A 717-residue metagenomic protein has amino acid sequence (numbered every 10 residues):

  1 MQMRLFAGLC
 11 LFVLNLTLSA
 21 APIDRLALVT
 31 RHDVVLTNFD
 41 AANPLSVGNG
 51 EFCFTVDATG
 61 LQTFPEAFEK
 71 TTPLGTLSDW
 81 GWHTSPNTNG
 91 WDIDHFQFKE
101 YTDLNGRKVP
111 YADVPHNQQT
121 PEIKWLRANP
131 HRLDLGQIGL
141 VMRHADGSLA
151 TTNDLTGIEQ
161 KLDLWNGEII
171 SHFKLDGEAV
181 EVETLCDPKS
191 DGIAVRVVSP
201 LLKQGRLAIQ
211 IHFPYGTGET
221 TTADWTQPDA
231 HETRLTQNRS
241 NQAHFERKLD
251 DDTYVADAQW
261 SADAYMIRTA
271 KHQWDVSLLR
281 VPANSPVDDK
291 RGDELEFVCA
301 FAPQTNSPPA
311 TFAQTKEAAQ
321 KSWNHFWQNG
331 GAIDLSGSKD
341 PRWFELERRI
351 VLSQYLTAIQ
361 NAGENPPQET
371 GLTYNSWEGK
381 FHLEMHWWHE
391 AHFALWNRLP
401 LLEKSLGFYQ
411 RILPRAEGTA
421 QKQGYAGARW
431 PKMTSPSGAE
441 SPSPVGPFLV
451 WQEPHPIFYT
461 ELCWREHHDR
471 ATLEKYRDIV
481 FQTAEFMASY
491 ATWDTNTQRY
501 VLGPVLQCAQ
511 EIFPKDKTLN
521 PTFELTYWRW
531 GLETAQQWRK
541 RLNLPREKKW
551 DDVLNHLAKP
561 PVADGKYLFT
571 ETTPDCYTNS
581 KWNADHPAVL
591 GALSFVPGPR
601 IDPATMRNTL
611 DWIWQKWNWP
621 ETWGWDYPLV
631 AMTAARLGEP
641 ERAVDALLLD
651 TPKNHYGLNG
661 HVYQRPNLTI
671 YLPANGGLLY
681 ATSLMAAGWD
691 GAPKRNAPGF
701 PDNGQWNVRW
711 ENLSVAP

Functional and structural regions predicted by a protein language model:
M1-L5: Positively charged n-region of N-terminal signal peptides that target proteins for export
A7-T17: Bacterial N-terminal signal peptides
A21-K380, L399, Y409-E417, N543: Acidic/polar, glycine-enriched structural segments that form the non-catalytic walls/loops of the carbohydrate-binding
Q62-A67, H382-R415, P436-A439, V445 (+4 more regions): Active-site core of glycosidic bond-cleaving carbohydrate-active enzymes
T120-D154, E159, W165, Q537 (+1 more regions): Catalytic cores of secreted or luminal carbohydrate-active enzymes
D334-E347, N365-G379, N397, F408 (+5 more regions): Primarily short, surface-exposed interaction patches in extracytoplasmic proteins
G363-S376, E417-K432, S489-Q507, D564-T573 (+2 more regions): Glycine- and aromatic-rich loop/turn segments at beta-sheet edges
Q482, F486-W538: Acidic/histidine-rich catalytic neighborhood
